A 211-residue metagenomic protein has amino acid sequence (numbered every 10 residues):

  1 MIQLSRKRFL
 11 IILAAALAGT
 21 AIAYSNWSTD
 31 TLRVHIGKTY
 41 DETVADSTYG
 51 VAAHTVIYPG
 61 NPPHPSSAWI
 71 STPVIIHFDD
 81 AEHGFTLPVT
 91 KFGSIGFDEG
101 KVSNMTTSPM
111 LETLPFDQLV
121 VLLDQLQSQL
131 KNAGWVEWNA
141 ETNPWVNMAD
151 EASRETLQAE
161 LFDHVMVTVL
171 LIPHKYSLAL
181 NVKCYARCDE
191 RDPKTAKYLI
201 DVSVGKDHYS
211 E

Functional and structural regions predicted by a protein language model:
M1-R6: Short, Lys/Arg-rich N-terminal segment immediately upstream of the first membrane anchor
R8, L13-A14, I76-H77, F116-D117 (+1 more regions): Mixed-charge, polar/low-complexity N-terminal
R8-N26: Hydrophobic membrane-insertion alpha-helices, especially the h-region of bacterial N-terminal signal peptides
A21-K101: N-terminal leader/targeting segments
T29, S71, E137-A140, N147 (+1 more regions): Intrinsic disorder/low-complexity segments enriched in polar/charged and small flexible residues
R33, D124-Q127, A179: Generic detector of well-ordered alpha-helical segments enriched in charged/polar residues, highlighting helical
P62-P63, A68-D98, E151-E211: Long, continuous compositionally biased terminal/linker segments
K91-V165, H208-S210: Long, charged/polar, surface-exposed segments that mediate recognition or autoinhibition
